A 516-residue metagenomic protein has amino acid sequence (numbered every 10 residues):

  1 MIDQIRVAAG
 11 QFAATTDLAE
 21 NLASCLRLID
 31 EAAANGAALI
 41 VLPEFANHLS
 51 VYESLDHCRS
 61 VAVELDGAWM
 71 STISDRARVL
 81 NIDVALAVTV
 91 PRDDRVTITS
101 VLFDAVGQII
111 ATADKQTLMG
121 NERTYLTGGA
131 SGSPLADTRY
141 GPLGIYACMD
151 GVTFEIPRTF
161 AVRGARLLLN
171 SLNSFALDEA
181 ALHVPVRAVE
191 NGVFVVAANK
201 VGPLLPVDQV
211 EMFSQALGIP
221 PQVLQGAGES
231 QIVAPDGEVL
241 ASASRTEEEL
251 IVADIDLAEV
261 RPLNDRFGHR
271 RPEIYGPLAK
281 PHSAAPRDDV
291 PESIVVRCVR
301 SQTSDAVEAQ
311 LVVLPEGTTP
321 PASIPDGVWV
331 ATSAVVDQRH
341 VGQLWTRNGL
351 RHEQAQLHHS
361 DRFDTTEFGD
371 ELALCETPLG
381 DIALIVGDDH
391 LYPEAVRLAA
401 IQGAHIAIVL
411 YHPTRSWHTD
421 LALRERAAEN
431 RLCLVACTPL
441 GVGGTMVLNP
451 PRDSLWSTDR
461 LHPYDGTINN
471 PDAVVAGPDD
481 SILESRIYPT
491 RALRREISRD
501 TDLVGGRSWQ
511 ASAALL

Functional and structural regions predicted by a protein language model:
M1-L42, D288-E308, I408: N-terminal active-site segment of His-dependent metallophosphoesterases
Q4, A9-Q11, N35-S60, R163-G164 (+1 more regions): Short, conserved active-site loops that position catalytic residues or coordinate cofactors/metal ions across diverse
A8, V101-F103, Q231, I251 (+2 more regions): Conserved hydrophobic/aromatic positions in well-ordered beta-strands
E44-F45, A87-V90, E316-G317, G387: Short, well-ordered beta-to-alpha junction loops that form the rim of enzyme active sites and present histidine/acidic
V63-A85, G151-E248, L311, T318-V336 (+1 more regions): CN hydrolase (nitrilase-like) catalytic-core segments centered on the catalytic cysteine and neighboring Lys/Glu
V63-L65, P91-R166, L172-L182, V186 (+8 more regions): Active-site catalytic loop in hydrolytic enzyme cores
G144-Y146, S293-Q302, A309-P315, V330 (+1 more regions): Short, hydrophobic beta-strand segments that form beta-sheet elements in well-ordered domains
I255-E292, I482-L516: A short C-terminal boundary segment appended to hydrolase-like catalytic domains
